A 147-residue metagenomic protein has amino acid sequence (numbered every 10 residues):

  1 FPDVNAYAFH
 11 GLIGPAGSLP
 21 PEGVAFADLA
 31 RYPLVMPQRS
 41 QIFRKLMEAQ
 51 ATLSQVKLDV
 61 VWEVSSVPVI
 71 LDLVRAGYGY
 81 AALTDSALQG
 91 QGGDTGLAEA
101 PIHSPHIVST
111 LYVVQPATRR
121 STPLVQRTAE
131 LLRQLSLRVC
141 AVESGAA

Functional and structural regions predicted by a protein language model:
F1-L34: Flexible hinge/capping segments at coil-to-helix
A6, P20, D28, S54-V56 (+2 more regions): Short, structurally constrained coil/turn elements that cap an alpha-helix or connect an alpha-helix to the following
A8-H10, T95-L97, S109-L111: Change "...and in nucleic-acid phosphodiester-cleaving endonucleases..." to "...and in nucleic-acid processing enzymes
G14, M36-Q38, V64, Q115 (+1 more regions): Short beta-strand/turn micro-motifs composed of small residues that flank or help shape donor/cofactor-binding pockets
P15, L19-P20, E99-V142: A late-sequence structural motif
A25, V69, S109: Conserved sugar-transfer catalytic core signal across GT-A, GT-B, and GT-C glycosyltransferases
M36, S40-A100: Hydrophobic hinge/microswitch elements
